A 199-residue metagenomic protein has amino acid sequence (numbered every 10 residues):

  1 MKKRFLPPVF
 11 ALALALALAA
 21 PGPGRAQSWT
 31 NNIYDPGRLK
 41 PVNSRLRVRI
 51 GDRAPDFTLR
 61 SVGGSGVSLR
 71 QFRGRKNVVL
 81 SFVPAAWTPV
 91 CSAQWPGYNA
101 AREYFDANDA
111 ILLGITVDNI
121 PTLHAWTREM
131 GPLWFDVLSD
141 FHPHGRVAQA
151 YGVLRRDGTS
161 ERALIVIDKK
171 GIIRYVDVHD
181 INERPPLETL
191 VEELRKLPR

Functional and structural regions predicted by a protein language model:
K2-R53, T58-R60: N-terminal targeting signals for export/organelle localization
A54-P55, V79, E161-A163: Short loop/turn microsegments at loop-to-beta-strand junctions
S68-Y98: Short active-site neighborhood of thiol/selenol oxidoreductases, capturing the structured segment around
V90-L133, P143-V147: Structural microenvironment flanking redox-active thiols in thiol-disulfide oxidoreductases
W134-F135, V153-I165: Structural micro-motif
D136-D140: Short acidic-hydrophobic, aromatic-tinged amphipathic segments that line or gate anion-handling sites
T159-R199: Thiol-/selenol-based redox modules, centered on thioredoxin-like and closely related oxidoreductase domains
